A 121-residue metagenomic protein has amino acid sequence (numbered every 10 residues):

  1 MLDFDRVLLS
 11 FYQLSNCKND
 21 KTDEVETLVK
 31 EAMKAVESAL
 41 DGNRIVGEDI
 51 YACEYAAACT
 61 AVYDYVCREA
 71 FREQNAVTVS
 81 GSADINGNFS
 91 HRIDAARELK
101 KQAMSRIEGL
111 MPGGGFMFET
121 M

Functional and structural regions predicted by a protein language model:
M1-C53, K101-M121: Conserved short "hinge" loops at termini or chain/domain junctions
E26, Y55-A56, F89, R97: Homeobox/homeodomain signature
K34-S38, C59, D84-I85: Short amphipathic alpha-helical patches
I50-C59, Y63, C67-R68: Mature extracytoplasmic domains of secretory-pathway proteins
Y63-M121: Short loop/turn elements at secondary-structure junctions
